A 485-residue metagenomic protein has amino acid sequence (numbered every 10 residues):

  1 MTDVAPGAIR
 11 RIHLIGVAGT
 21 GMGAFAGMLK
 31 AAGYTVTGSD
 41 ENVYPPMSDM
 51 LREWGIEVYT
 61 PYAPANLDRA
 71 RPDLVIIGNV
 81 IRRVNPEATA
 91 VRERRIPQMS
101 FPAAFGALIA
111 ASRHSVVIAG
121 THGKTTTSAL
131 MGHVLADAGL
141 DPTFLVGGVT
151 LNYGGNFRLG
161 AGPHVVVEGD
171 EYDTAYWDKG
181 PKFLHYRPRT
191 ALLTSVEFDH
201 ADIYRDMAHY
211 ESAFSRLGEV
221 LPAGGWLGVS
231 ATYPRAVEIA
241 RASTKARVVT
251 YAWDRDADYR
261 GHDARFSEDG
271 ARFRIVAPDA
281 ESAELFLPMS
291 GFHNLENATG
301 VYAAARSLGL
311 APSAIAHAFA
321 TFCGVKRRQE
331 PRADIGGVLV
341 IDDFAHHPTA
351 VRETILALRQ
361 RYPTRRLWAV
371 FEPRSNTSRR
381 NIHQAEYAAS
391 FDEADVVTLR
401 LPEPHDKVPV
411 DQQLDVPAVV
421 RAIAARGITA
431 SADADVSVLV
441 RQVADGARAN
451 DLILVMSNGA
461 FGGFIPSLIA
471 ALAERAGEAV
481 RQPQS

Functional and structural regions predicted by a protein language model:
M1-P46, R52-V58, R71-V75, E93-I96 (+6 more regions): ATP-dependent carboxylate-amine ligase
L14, I77, I118-G120, V166 (+1 more regions): Hydrophobic Val/Ile/Leu positions in short beta-strands of Rossmann-like dinucleotide-binding domains
L14, M28, F101-T150: Walker A (P-loop) phosphate-binding motif
S48-E53, Y59, L67-I77, I81-S100 (+7 more regions): Acidic, Mg2+-coordinating active-site environments of NTP-dependent enzymes
R82-A90, Y176-D178, A201-H209, S378-R380 (+2 more regions): Glycine/threonine-rich flexible loop motifs
L159-A161, L184-R187, L217-A223, R241-T244 (+2 more regions): Short, conserved loop/helix-junction motifs that constitute active-site signature segments in enzyme catalytic cores
H164-T174, V340-H346: Switch II (G3) loop of P-loop NTPases
D173-R187, T349-A357: Switch II of P-loop NTPase G domains
